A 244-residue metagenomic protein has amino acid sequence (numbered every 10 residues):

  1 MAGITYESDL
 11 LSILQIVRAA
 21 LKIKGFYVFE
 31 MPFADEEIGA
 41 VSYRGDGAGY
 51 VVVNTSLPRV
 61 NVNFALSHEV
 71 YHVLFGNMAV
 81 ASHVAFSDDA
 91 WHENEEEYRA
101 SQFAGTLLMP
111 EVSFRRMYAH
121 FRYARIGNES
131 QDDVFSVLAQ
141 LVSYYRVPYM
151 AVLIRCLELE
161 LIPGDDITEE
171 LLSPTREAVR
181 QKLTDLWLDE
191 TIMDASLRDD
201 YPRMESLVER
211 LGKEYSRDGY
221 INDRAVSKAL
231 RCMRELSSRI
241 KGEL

Functional and structural regions predicted by a protein language model:
M1-L244: Active-site hotspot residues in diverse enzymes, especially metal/ion-binding acidic/histidine motifs
